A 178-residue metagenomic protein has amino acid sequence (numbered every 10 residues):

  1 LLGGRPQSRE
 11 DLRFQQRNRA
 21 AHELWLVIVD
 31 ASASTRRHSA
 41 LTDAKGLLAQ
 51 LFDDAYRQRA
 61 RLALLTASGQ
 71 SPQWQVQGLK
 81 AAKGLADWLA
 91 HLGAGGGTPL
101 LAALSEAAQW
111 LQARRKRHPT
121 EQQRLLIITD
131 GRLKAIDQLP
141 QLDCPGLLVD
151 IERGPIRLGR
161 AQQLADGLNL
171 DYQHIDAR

Functional and structural regions predicted by a protein language model:
L1-L26, T35-A40, R57-Q58: Acidic, polar low-complexity linker/tail segments
L24-L26, Q122-L126: Structural motif
V29, T66-S68, I127-T129, D150-E152: Short beta-strand/turn micro-motifs composed of small residues that flank or help shape donor/cofactor-binding pockets
A31-T42, R132-A135: Short acidic, Gly/Ser-rich segments with clustered Asp/Glu that frequently serve as metal-coordination loops in enzyme
D43-Q58, L62-L65: An active-site-proximal "capping" alpha-helix that borders the catalytic cofactor pocket
R61-H91, I136-L139: Short beta-strand-loop
P72, A81-Q123, R132, D150-G159: Von Willebrand factor
G131-D176: VWA/integrin I-like adhesion module and closely mimicked acidic/polar interface patches used
